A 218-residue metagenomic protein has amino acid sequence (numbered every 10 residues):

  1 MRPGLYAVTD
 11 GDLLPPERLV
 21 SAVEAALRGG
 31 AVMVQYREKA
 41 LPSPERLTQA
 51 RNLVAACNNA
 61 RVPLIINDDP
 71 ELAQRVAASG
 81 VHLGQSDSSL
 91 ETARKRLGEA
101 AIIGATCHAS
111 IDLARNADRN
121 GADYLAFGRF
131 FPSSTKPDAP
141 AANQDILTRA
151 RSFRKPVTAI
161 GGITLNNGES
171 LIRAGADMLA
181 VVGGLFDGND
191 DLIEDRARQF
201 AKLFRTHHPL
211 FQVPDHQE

Functional and structural regions predicted by a protein language model:
M1-L90, K95-D123, A139, R149 (+3 more regions): Conserved N-terminal beta1-alpha1 strand-loop-helix module at the mouth
A40, F131-S134: Feature marks short, surface-exposed loop/turn motifs that line or immediately flank catalytic pockets and channel
F127, S134-P137: Phosphate-binding beta-alpha-beta segment of Rossmann-like dinucleotide-binding domains, i.e., the NAD(P)
D177-M178: Internal alpha/beta core interface subdomains
